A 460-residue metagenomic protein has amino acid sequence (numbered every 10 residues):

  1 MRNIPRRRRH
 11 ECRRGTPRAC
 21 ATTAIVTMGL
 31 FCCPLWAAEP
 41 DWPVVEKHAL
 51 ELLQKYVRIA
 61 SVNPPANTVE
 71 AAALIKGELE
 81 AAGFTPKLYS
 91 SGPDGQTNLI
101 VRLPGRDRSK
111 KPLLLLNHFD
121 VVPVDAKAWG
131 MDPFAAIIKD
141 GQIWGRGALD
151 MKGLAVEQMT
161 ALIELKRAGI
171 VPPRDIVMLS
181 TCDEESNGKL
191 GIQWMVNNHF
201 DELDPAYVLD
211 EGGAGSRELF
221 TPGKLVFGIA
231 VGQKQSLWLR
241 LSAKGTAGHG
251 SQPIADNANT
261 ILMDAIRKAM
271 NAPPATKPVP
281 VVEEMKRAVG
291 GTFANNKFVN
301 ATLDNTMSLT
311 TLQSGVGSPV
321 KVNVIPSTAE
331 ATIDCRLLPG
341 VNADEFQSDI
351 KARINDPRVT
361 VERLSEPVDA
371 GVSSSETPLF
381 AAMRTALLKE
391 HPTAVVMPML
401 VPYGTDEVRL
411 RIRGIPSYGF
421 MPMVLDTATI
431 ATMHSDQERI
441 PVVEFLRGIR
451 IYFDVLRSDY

Functional and structural regions predicted by a protein language model:
R9, R13, A19-A21: Short, low-complexity intrinsically disordered segments enriched in A/P/G/S/L with frequent Arg, especially at protein
A21-P34: Bacterial N-terminal signal peptides
A37-A38, A214-F453, D459-Y460: Metal-dependent amide/peptide-bond hydrolase catalytic core, centered on the "pita-bread" metallohydrolase fold
E39-R146, L165-R174, I333: Acidic/His- and Gly-rich active-site-bordering loop/insert found across diverse amide/peptide-bond hydrolases
V45-L53, T68-A71, I75, L154 (+10 more regions): Stable alpha-helical elements in mature extracytoplasmic
Q54-S61, K76, E80-T85, I163-R167 (+7 more regions): Sec-exported extracytoplasmic/periplasmic mature domains
V62-P64, G92-D94, R106-R108, F119-P123 (+4 more regions): Solvent-exposed loop/turn segments at secondary-structure junctions within structured extracellular/periplasmic domains
I143, L149-G228: Acidic/histidine-rich catalytic neighborhood of metal-dependent amide-processing enzymes
